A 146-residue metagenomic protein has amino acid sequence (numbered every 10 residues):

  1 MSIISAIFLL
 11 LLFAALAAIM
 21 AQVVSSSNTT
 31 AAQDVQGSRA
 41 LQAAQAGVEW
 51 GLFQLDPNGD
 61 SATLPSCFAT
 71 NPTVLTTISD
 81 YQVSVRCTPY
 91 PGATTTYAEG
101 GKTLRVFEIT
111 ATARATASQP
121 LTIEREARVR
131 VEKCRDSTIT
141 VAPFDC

Functional and structural regions predicted by a protein language model:
M1-A43: Aliphatic-rich helix starts adjacent to a transmembrane/signal segment
I3-I7, I19, I78, I109 (+2 more regions): Weak global preference for isoleucine
L9-L10, T63, P120: Acidic/proline-rich low-complexity IDRs
Q22, N28, G59-A62, S66 (+1 more regions): Residue-level detector of alpha-helical recognition elements and their boundaries
T29, Q33, A98-G100, S118: Residues embedded in well-ordered secondary-structure elements
L41-Q42, A46-T110, R114, V131-C146: Low-complexity, Gly/Pro-rich coil/beta segments used as flexible assembly/activation regions
Q119-S137: A short, surface-exposed beta-strand/turn
